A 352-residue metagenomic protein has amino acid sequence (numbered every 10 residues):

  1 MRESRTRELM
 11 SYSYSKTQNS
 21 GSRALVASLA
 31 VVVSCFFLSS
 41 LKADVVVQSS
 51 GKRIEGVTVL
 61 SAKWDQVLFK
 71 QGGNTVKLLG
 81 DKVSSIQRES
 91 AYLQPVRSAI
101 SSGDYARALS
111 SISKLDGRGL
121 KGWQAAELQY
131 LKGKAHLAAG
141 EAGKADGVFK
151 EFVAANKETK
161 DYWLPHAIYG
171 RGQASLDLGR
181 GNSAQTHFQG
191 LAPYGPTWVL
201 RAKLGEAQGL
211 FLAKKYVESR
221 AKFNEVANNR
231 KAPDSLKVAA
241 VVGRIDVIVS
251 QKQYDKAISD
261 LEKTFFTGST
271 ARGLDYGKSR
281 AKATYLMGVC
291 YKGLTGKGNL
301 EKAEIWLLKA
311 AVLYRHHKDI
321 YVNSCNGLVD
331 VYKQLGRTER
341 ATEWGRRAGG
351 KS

Functional and structural regions predicted by a protein language model:
A27-F36: Bacterial N-terminal signal peptides
S40-Q173, D177, N182, T186-Q189 (+7 more regions): Compositionally biased alpha-helical segments
S90, E127, H166, R201 (+3 more regions): Residue register of alpha-helical TPR repeats
R97, K134, Q173, Q208 (+4 more regions): Residue-level recognition of tetratricopeptide repeat
E304-V312, N326-S352: TPR/TPR-like (Sel1-like) alpha-helical repeat modules
